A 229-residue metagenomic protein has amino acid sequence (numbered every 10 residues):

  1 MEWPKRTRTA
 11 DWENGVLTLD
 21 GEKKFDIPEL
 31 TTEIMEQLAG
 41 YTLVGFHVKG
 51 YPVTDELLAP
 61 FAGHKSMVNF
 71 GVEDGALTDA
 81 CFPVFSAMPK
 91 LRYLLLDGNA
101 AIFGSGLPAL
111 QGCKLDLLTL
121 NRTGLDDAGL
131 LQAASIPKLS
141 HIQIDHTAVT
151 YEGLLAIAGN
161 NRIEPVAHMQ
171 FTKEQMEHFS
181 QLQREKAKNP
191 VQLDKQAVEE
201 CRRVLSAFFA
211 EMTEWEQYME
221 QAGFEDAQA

Functional and structural regions predicted by a protein language model:
M1-K24, P28: N-terminal leader/linker segments that initiate helical-solenoid repeat arrays
L19-I34, T42-V53, L57, S66-L77 (+5 more regions): Concave beta-strand-loop units of leucine-rich repeat
E33-E36, E56-G63, A80-S86, S105-A109 (+2 more regions): Recurring C-terminal helix/loop segment of individual leucine-rich repeat
A158, M176, S180-A187, K195-V198 (+2 more regions): Residue-level detector of alpha-helical secondary structure
A227-A229: Extended non-catalytic scaffold regions that mediate assembly and binding in large macromolecular machines
